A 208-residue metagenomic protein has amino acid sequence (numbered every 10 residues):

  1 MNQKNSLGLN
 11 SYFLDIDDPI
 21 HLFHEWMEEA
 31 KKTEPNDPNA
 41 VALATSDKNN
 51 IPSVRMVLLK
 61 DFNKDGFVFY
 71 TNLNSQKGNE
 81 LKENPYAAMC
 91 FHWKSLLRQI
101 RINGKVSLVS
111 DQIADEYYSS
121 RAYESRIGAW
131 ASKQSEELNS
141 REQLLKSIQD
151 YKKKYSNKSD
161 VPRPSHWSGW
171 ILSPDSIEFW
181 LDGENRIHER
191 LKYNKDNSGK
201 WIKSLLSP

Functional and structural regions predicted by a protein language model:
M1-P208: Binding-site signature for planar aromatic cofactors or substrates
